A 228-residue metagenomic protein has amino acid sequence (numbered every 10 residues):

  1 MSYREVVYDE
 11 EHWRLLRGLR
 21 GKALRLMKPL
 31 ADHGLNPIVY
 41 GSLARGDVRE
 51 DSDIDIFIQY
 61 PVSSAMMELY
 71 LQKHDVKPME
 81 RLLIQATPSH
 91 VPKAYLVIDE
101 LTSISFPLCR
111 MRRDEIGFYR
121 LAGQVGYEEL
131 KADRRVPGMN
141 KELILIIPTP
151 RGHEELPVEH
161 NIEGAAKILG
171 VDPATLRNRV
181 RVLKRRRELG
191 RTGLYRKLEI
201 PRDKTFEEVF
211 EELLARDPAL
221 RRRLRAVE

Functional and structural regions predicted by a protein language model:
M1-N36, A44-E50, Y60-E228: Catalytic core of pol beta-like nucleotidyltransferases
D53: Charged, often glycine-rich, active-site loop that binds/positions anionic groups
